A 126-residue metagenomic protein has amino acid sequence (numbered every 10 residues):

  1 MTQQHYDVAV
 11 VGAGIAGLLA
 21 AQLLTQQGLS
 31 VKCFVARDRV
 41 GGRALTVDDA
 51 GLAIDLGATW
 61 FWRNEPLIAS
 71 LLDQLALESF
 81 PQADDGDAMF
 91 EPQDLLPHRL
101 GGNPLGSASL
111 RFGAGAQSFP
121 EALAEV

Functional and structural regions predicted by a protein language model:
M1-V126: FAD-dinucleotide binding site
